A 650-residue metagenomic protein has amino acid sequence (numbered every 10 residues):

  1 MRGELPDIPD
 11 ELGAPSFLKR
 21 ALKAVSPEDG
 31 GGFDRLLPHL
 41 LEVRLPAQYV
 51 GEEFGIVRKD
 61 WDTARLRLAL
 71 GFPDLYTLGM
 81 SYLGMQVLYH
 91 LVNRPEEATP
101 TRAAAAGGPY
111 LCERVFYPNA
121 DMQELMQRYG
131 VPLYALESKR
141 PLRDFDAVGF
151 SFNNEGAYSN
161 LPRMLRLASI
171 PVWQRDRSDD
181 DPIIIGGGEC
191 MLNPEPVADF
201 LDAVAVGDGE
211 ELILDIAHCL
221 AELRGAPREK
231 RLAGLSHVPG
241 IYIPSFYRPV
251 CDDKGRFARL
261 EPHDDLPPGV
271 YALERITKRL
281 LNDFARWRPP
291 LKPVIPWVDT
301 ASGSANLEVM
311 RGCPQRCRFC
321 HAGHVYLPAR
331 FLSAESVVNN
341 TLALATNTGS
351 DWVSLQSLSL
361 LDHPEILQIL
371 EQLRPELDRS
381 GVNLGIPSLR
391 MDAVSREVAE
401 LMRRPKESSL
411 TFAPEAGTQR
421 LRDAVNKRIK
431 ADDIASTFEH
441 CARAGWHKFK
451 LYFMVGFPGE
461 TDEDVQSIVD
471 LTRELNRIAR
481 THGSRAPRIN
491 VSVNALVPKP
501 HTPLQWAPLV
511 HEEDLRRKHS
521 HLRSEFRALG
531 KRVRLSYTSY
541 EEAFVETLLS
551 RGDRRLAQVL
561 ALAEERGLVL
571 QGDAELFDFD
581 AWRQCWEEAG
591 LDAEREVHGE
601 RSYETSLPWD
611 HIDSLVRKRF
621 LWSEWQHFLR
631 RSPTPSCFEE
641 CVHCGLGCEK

Functional and structural regions predicted by a protein language model:
M1-V57, A64, L68-L70, T99-A105 (+1 more regions): Radical SAM enzyme core and accessory elements
R2-A198: Acidic, glycine-rich segments characteristic of secretory precursors and extracytoplasmic regions
L37-A69, Y76-T77, F257-N306, L615-H627: N-terminal [4Fe-4S]-dependent radical SAM core
L68-D74, Y89-V92, P293-F319, A345 (+2 more regions): N-terminal pre-triad scaffold of radical SAM enzymes
G71, T77, G156, L342-K450 (+3 more regions): Conserved SAM/AdoMet-binding glycine-rich loop
Y82, V298-E335, H643-K650: Canonical Radical SAM [4Fe-4S] cluster-binding loop centered on the CxxxCxxC motif and its immediate flanking residues
T101-A106, Y117-M122, M126-P267, P503-D553 (+1 more regions): Glycine-rich beta-alpha loop elements in corrinoid/cobalamin-binding modules across cobalamin-dependent enzymes
G234-S245, L358-H363, P387-V394, G456 (+4 more regions): A glycine-rich phosphate-binding loop feature that marks nucleotide/adenosyl-phosphate handling sites
